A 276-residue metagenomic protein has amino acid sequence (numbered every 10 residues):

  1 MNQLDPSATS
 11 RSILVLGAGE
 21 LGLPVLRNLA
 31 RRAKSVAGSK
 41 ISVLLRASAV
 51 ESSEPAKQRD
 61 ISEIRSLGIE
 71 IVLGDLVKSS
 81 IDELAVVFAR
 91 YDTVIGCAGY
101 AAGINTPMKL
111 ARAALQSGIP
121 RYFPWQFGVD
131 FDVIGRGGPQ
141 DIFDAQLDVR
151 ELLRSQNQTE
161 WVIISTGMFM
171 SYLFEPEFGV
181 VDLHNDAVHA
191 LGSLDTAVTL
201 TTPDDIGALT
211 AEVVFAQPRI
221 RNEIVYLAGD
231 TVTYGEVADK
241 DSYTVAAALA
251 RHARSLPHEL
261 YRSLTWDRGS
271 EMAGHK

Functional and structural regions predicted by a protein language model:
N2-R59, K78-I81, A101, S117 (+1 more regions): Oxidoreductase cofactor-interface core, primarily capturing Rossmann-like NAD(P)-dependent enzymes
A33, S62-E70, R90, C97-I104 (+2 more regions): N-terminal Rossmann-like NAD(P) cofactor-binding subdomain of oxidoreductases, focused on the glycine-rich
P55-T93: Conserved Rossmann-fold cofactor-binding substructure of NAD(P)-dependent oxidoreductases
I81, F88-P124, F143-L152: NAD(P)-cofactor binding segment of oxidoreductase domains
F127-G128, G269: Short, ordered loop/turn segments at secondary-structure junctions
D239-H258: Active-site beta-loop-alpha junctions of metal-dependent nucleic acid enzymes, especially the RNase H-like/DDE
D241, S263-H275: Acidic, metal-coordinating catalytic cores used for nucleic-acid/nucleotide bond scission and strand-transfer chemistry
